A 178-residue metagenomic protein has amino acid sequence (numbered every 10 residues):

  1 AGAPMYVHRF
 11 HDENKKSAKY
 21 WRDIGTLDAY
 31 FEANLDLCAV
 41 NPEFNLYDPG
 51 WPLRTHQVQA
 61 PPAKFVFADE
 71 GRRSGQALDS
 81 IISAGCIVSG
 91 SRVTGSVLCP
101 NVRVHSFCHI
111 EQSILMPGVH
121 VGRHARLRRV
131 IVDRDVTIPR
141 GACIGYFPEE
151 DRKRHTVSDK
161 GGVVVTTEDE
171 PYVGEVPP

Functional and structural regions predicted by a protein language model:
A1-P178: Left-handed beta-helix
